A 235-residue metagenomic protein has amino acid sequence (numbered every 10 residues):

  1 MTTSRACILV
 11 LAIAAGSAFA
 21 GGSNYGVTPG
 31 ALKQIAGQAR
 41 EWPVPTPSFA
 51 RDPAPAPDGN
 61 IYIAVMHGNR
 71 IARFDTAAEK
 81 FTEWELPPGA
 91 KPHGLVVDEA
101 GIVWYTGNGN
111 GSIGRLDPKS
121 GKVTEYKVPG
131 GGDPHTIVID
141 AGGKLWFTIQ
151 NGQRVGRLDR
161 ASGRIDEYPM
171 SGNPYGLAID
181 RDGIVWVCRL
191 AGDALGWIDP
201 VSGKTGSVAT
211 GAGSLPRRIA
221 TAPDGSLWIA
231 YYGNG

Functional and structural regions predicted by a protein language model:
G21-Q38: Blade/loop signatures of beta-propeller domains
L32, I71-F74, G114-L116, G156-L158 (+1 more regions): Hydrophobic/aromatic beta-strand positions that recur at structurally equivalent sites within the blades
R40-N69: Beta-strand-rich domains and repeat architectures in extracellular enzymes and scaffolds, especially beta-propellers
P43-T46, E85-P88, K127-G130, E167-G172 (+1 more regions): Surface loop/turn motifs at the tips and blade-to-blade linkers of beta-strand repeat domains
P55-D58, V97-A100, I139-G142, I179-D182 (+1 more regions): Residue-level detector of Asp-centered blade-edge/turn motifs that repeat once per structural unit in beta-propeller
I61-H67, V103-G109, L145-N151, V185-A191 (+1 more regions): Conserved beta-strand positions in repeat-built beta-propeller and related beta-rich domains
D75-E79, D117-G121, D159-G163, D199-G203: Short loop/turn segments that connect beta-strands within beta-propeller blades
